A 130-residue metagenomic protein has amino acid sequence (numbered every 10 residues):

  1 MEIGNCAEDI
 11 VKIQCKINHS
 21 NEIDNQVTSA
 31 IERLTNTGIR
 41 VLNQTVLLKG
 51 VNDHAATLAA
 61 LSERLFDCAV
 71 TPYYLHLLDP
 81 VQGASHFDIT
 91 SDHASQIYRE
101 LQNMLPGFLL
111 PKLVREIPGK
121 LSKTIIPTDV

Functional and structural regions predicted by a protein language model:
M1-M104: Conserved AdoMet/S-adenosylmethionine-binding subsite of the radical SAM
S95-V130: C-terminal accessory regions of radical SAM enzymes
